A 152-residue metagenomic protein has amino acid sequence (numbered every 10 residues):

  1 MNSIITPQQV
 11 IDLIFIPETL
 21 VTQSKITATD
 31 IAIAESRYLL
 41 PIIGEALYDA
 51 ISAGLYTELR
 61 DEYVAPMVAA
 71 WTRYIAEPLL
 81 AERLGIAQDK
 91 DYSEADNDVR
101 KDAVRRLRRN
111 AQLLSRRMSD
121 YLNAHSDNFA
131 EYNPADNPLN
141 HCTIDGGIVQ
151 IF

Functional and structural regions predicted by a protein language model:
M1-A65, L79, R83-A87, D91-A95 (+2 more regions): Conserved short "hinge" loops at termini or chain/domain junctions
K90-L107: Short His/Asp/Glu-rich catalytic/ion-coordination signatures at enzyme active sites or charged loops
R109-A111: Long, hydrophobic, well-ordered secondary-structure blocks that form the structural core and pocket-lining surfaces
